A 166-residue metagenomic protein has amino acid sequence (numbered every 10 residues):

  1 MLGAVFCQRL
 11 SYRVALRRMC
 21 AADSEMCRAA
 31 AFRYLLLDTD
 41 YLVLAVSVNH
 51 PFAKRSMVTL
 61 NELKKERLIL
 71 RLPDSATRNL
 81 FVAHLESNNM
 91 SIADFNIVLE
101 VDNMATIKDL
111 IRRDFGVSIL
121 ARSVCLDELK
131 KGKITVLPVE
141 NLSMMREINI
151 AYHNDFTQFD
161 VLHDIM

Functional and structural regions predicted by a protein language model:
M1-V5, I92-D102: Short beta-strand-to-loop elements that line the ligand-binding cleft of bilobed periplasmic-binding protein-like
M1-Y12, A45, N79, A121 (+1 more regions): N-terminal winged-helix
G3-V46, R112-F115, T135-L137: Short beta-strand-centered segments that line the small-molecule binding cleft or hinge of alpha/beta clamshell
F6-L10, T59, A105-T106: Short acidic active-site motifs
A15, M19-A29, N79-A83, S87-N88 (+1 more regions): A ligand-binding cleft/hinge motif common to bilobed small-molecule-binding domains
A31-L42, V46-I69, P73, D160: Flexible hinge/capping segments at coil-to-helix
L68-N89, F159: Secondary-structure junction motif
F115, T135-M166: A late-sequence structural motif
